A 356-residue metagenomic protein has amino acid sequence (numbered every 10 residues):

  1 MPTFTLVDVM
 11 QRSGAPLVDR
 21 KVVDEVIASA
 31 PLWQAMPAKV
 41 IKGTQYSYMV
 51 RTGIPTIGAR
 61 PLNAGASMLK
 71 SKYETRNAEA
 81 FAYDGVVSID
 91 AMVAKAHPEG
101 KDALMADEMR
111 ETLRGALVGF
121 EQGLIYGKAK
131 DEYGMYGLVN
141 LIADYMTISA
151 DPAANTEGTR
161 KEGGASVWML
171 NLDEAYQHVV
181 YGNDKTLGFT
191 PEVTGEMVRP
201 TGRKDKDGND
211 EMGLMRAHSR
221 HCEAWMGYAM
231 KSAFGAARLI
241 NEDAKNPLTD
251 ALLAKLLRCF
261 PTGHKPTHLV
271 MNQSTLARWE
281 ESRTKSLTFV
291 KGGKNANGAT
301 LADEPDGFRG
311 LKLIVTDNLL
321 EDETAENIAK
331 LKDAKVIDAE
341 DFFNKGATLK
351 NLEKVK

Functional and structural regions predicted by a protein language model:
P2-Q34, T44-M49, L69-K356: Core alpha/beta structural scaffold of self-assembling particle/tube/pore-forming proteins
M36-V40: Short secondary-structure boundary/capping segments within folded domains
I41-M68: N-terminal, Lys/Arg-enriched amphipathic/low-complexity engagement segments that precede the first folded domain
